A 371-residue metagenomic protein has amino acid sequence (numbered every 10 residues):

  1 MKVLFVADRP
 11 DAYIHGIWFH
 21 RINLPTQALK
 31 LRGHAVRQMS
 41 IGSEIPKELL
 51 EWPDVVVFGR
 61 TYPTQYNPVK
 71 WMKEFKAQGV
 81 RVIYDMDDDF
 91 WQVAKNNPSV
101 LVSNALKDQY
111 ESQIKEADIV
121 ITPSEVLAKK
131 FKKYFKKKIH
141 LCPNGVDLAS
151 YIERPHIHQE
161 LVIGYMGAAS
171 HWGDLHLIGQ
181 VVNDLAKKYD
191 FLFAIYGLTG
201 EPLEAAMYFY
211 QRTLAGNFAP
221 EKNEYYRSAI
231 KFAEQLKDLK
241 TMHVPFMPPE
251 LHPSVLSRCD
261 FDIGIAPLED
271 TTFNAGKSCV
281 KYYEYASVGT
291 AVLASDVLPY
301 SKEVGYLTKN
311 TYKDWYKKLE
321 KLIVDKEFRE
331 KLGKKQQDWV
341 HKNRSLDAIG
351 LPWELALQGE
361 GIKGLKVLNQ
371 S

Functional and structural regions predicted by a protein language model:
M1-P63: N-terminal pre-catalytic "stem/leader" segment of glycosyltransferase-like enzymes
A7-R32, D147-S150, H158-R258: Conserved catalytic-core segment of nucleotide-activated headgroup transferases in glycan assembly
V55, F75-V93: Active-site proximal beta-strand in glycosyltransferases
E74-A77, L101-V120: Membrane-proximal helix-turn-helix segments that form the acceptor-binding/catalytic region of lipid-linked
V126, G145: Carbohydrate-associated surface elements
G173, M247-E284, A294-V304: Nucleotide-sugar-dependent
S301-K321: Change "using UDP/GDP/dTDP sugars" to "using nucleotide sugars
E327-Q358: A charged, aromatic-enriched C-terminal amphipathic alpha-helix characteristic of glycosyltransferases across folds
